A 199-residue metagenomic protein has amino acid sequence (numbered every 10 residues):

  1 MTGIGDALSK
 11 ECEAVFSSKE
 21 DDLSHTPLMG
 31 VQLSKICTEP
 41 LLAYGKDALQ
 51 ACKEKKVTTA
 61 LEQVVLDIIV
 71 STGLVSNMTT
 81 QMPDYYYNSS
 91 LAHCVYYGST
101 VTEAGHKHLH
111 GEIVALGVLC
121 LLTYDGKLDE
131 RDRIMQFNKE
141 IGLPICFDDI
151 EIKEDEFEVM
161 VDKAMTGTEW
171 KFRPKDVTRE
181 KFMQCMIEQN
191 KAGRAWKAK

Functional and structural regions predicted by a protein language model:
M1-C37: A glycine/threonine-rich phosphate-anchoring loop and its flanking beta-alpha core in nucleotide/phosphate-binding
L8, C12, L61-V75, V118 (+3 more regions): Short alpha-helical scaffolding segments that buttress acidic/His motifs in well-ordered protein cores
E11, V15-K19, A48, S71 (+2 more regions): A short secondary-structure junction motif
K19-D21, T58-E62, E156, T178 (+1 more regions): General structural signal for secondary-structure boundaries
L23-Q136: Active-site segments that bind and position negatively charged phosphate/pyrophosphate groups
K127-K199: C-terminal charged capping/lid subdomain of soluble metabolic enzymes
